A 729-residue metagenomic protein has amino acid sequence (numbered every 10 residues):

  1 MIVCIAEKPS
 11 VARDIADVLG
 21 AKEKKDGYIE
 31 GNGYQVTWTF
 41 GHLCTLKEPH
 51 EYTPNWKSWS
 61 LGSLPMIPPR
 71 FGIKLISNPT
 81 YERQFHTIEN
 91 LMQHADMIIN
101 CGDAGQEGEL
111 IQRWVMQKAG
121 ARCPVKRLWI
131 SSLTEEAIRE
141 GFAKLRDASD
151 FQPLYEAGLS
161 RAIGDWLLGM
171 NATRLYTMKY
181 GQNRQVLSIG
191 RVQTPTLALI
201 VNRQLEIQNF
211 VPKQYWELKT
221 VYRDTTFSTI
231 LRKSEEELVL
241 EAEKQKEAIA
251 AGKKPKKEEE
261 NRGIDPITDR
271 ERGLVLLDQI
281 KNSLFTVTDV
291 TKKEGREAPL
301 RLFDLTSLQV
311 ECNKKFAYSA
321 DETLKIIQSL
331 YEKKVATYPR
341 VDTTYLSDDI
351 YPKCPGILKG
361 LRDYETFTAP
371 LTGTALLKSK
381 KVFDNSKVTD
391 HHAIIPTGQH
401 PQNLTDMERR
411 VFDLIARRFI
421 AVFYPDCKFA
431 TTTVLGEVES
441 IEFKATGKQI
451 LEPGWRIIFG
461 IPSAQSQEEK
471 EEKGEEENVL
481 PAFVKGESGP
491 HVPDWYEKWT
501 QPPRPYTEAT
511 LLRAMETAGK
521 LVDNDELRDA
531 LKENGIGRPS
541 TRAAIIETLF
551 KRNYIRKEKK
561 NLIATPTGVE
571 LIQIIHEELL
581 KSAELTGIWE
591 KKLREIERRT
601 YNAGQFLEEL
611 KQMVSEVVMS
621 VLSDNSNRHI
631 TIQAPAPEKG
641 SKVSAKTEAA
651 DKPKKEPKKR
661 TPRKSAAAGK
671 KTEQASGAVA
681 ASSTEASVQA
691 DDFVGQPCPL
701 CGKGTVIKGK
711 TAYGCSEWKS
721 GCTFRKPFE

Functional and structural regions predicted by a protein language model:
M1, I99-A104, N183-V186, K292-R301 (+4 more regions): Conserved short loop/turn motifs at secondary-structure junctions
M1-W166, M170, I267, Q467 (+1 more regions): Intrinsically disordered, low-complexity regulatory segments
I2-V3, Y81, K118, N209 (+5 more regions): Basic, low-complexity terminal or inter-domain segments flanking catalytic cores
F71-I98, L199-I200, E311-C312, L414-I420 (+1 more regions): Phosphate-interacting basic helix/loop segments used at nucleotide- and nucleic-acid interfaces
Q93, E135-Y222, K292-R296: C-terminal or mid-to-C-terminal helical accessory/interaction module adjacent to the motor/catalytic core
K179-R184, S188, I200-T268, K315: C-terminal helical "lid" subdomain and adjoining coupling/linker elements of P-loop NTPases
A248-R301, Q309, G519: Metal- or metallocofactor-binding catalytic centers and their adjacent structured scaffolds across diverse enzyme
